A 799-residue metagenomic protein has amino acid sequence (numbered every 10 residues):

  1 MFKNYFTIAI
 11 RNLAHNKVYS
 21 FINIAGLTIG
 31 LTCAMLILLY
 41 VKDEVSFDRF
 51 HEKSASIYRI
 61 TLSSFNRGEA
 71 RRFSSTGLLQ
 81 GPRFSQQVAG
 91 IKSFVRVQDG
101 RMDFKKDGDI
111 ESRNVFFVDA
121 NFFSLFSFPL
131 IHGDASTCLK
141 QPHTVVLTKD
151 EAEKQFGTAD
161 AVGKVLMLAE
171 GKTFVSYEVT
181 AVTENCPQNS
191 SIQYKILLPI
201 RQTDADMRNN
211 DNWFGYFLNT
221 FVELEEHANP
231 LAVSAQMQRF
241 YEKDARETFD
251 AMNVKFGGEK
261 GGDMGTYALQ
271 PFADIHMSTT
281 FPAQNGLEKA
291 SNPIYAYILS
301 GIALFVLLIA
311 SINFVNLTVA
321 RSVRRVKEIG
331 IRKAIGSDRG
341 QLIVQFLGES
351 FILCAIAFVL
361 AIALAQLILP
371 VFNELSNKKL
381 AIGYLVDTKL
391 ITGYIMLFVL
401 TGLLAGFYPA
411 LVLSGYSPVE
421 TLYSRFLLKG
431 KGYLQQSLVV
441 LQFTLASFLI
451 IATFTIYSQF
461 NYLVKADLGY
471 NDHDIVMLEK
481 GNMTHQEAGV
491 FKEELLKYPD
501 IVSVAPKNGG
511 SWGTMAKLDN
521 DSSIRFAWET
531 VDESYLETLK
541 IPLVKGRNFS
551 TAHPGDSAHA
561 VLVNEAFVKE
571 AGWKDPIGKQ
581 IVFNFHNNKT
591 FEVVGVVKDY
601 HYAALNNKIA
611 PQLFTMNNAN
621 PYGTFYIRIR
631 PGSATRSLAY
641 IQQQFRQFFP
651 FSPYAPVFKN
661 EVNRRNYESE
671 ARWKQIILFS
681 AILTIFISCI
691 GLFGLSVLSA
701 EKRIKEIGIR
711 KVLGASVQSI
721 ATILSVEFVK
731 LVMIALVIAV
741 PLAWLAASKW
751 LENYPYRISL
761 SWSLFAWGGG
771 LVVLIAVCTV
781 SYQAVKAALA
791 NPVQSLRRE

Functional and structural regions predicted by a protein language model:
M1-F21, N285-E288, L317-A355, L367-H485 (+2 more regions): Alpha-helical transmembrane segments of integral membrane proteins
M1-F6, R11, H15, H51 (+11 more regions): Membrane-helix entry/capping segments
H15-Y40, S291-K327, A355, L434-Q459 (+3 more regions): Hydrophobic alpha-helical transmembrane segments of multi-pass inner-membrane transport and secretion
N16, A310-I352, G691-V729, Q783 (+1 more regions): Interfacial "coupling" helices/loops that link adjacent transmembrane helices in transporter permeases
T32, L36-L39, A268, F351-P418 (+2 more regions): Small-residue-rich transmembrane alpha-helices
L39-S63, A89-G90, P129, I192 (+4 more regions): Membrane-proximal juxtamembrane linkers immediately C-terminal to transmembrane helices
E44, K53, Y58-E111, N121 (+5 more regions): Hydrophobic, regular-secondary-structure patches
D119-H132, V145-S291, V490-S669: Mid-to-C-terminal secondary-structure elements that act as membrane-proximal/extracytoplasmic interface segments
